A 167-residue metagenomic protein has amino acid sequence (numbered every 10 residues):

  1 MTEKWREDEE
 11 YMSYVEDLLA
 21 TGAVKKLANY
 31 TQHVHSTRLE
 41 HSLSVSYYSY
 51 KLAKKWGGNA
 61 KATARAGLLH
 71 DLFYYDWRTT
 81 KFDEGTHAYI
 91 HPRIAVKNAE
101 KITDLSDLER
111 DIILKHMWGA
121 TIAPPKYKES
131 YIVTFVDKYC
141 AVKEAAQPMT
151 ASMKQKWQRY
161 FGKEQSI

Functional and structural regions predicted by a protein language model:
M1-I167: Metal-dependent phosphohydrolase cores
